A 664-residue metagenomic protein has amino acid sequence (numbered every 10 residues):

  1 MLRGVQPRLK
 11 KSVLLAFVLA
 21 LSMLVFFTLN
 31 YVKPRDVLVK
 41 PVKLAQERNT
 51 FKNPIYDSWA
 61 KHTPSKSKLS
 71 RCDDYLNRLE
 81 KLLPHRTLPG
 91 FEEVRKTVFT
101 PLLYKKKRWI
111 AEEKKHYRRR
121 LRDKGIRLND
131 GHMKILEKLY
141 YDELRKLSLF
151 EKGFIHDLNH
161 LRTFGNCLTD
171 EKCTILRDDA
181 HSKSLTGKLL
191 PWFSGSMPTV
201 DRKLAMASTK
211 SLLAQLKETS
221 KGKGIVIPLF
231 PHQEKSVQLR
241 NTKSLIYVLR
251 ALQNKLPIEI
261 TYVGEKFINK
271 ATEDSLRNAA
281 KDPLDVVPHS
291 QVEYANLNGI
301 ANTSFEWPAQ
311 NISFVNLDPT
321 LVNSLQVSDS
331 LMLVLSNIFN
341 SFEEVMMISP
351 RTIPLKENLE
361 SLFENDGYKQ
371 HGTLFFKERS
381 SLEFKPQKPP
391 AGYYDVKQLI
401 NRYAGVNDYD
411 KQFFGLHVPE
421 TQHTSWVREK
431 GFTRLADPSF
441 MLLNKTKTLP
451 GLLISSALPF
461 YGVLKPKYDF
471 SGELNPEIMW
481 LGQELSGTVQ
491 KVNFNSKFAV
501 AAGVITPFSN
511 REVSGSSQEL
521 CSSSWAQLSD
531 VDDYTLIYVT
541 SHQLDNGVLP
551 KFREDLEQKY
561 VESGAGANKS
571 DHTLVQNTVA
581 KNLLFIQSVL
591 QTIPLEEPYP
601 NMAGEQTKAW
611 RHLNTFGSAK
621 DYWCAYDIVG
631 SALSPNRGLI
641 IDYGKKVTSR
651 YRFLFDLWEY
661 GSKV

Functional and structural regions predicted by a protein language model:
M1-V94: N-terminal signal-anchor transmembrane helix specifying type II single-pass membrane topology of secretory-pathway
R3-V5, W525-T535, V539-V664: Long mid-to-C-terminal assembly/interaction modules of large eukaryotic proteins
K11, Y403-G547: Catalytic core and acceptor-binding pocket of nucleotide-sugar-dependent glycosyltransferases
L121-R202, P389: Helix-enriched interaction subdomains in cytosolic or periplasmic regions, typified by TIR/SEFIR signaling/NADase cores
K210, A214, P231-Q253: Histidine-anchored nucleotide/phosphate-binding helix
P257-K266, F375: Short internal beta-strands
S275-N340: Active-site-proximal specificity loops/subdomain of glycosyltransferases
M332-A404, M441: GT-A fold catalytic core of metal-dependent nucleotide-sugar glycosyltransferases, centered on the diacidic
